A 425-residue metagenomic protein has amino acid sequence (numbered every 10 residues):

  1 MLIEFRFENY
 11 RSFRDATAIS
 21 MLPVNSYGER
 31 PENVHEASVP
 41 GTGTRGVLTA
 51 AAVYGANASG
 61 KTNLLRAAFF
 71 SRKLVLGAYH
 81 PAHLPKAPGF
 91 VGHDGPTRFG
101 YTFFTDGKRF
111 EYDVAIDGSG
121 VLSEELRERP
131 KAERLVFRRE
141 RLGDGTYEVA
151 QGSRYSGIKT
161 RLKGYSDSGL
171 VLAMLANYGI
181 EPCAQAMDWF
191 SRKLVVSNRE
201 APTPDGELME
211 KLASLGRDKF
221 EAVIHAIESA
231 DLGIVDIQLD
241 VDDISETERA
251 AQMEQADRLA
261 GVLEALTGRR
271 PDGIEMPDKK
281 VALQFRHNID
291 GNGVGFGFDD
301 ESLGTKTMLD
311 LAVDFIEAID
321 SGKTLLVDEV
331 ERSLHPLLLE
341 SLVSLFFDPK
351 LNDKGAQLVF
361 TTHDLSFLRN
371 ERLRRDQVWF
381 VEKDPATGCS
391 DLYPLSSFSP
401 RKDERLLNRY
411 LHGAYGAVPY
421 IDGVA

Functional and structural regions predicted by a protein language model:
L2-G41: N-terminal pre-Walker A segment at the start of P-loop NTPase domains
E4, E340-A425: C-terminal lobe/lid and adjacent interdomain/linker elements of RecA-like ASCE P-loop ATPase modules
G28-T42, R249-E275: Charged, glycine/proline-rich intrinsically disordered loops and linkers
H35-A58, T62-V121: Conserved P-loop NTP-binding catalytic core
A50-A58, A256-I316, V330-P336: Conserved ABC ATPase signature
H93-D94, T105-G107, I316-I319, D348-K354 (+1 more regions): Conserved catalytic network of the ASCE P-loop NTPase/AAA+ motor domain
E111-E254: Electropositive, glycine-dotted interaction segments that contact anionic polymers or phosphate-rich ligands
L325-E329: Catalytic Walker B motif of ABC-type/P-loop ATPase nucleotide-binding domains
